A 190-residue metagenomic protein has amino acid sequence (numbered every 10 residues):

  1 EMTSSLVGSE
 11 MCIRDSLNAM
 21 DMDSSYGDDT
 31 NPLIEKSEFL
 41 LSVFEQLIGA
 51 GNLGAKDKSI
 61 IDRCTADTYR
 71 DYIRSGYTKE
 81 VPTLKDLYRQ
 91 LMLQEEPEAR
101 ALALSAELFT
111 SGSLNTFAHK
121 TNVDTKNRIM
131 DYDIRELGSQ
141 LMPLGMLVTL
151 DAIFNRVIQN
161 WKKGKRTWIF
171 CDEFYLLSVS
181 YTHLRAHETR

Functional and structural regions predicted by a protein language model:
E1, S5, L147-L150: P-loop NTPase nucleotide-binding module
M2-G8, I13, H183-E188: Single conserved hydrophobic/aromatic residue that forms the stacking wall/gate of nucleotide- or nucleobase-binding
R14-K120: Helical/strand "switch-coupling" subdomains that flank nucleotide/phosphate-binding cores, especially in P-loop NTPases
D15-S16, S178-S180: Acidic, proline/serine/threonine- and glycine-rich low-complexity intrinsically disordered segments
L108-T167, S180-Y181: Conserved helicase/translocase P-loop NTPase motor core
L137, L177, A186: Hydrophobic pocket-lining residues within nucleotide cofactor-binding pockets
D172-F174: Walker B catalytic acidic pair
